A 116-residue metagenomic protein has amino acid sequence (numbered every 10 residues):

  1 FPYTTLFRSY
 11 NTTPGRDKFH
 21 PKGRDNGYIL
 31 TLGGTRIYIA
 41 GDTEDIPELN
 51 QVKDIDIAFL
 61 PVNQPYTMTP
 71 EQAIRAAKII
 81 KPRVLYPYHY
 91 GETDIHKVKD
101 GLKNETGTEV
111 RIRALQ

Functional and structural regions predicted by a protein language model:
F1-L6: Short, small-residue-biased leader/transition segments that mark boundaries at the very start of proteins
F7, I57-F59, Y86, R111: Hydrophobic/aromatic beta-strand patches that form the interior of the parallel beta-sheet core in alpha/beta enzyme
F7-T13: Active-site HxH/HxHxD metal-binding segment of metal-dependent hydrolases
S9, V62-Y66, H89-G91, L115: Short, acidic/turn-prone active-site loops that include or flank metal/cofactor- and phosphate-binding residues
T13-I79: Active-site-proximal loop/helix segments of hydrolase catalytic cores
K22, Q72-I74, K78-Q116: Binuclear metal-ion centers of metallo-dependent hydrolases, dominated by the metallo-beta-lactamase
